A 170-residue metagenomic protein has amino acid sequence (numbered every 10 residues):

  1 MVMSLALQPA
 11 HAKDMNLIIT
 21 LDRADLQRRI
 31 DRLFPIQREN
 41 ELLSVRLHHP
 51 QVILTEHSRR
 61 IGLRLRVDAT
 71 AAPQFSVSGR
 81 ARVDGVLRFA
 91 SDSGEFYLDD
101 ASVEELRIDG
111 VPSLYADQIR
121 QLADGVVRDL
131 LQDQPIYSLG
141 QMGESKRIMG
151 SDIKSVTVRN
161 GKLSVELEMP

Functional and structural regions predicted by a protein language model:
M1-A6: Bacterial N-terminal signal peptides
A10-P170: Extracellular/lumenal and peripheral-membrane lipid-interaction modules
